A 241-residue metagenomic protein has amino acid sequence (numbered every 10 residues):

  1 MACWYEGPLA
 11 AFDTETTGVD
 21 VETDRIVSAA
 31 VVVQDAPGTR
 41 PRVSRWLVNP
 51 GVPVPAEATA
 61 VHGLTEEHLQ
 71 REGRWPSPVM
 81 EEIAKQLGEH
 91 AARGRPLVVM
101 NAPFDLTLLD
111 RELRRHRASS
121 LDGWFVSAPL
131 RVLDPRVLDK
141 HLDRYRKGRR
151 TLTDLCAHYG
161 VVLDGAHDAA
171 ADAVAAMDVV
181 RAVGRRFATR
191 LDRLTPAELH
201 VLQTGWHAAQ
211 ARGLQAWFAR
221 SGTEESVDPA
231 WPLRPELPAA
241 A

Functional and structural regions predicted by a protein language model:
M1-V27, Q34-T39, G73-A241: DEDD superfamily 3′-5′ metal-dependent exonuclease/proofreading module
R42-H62: Short, surface-exposed acidic-centric catalytic microdomains
L64-Q70: Short glycine/proline- and acidic residue-enriched helix-loop micro-motifs that form flexible lids or anion-recognition
